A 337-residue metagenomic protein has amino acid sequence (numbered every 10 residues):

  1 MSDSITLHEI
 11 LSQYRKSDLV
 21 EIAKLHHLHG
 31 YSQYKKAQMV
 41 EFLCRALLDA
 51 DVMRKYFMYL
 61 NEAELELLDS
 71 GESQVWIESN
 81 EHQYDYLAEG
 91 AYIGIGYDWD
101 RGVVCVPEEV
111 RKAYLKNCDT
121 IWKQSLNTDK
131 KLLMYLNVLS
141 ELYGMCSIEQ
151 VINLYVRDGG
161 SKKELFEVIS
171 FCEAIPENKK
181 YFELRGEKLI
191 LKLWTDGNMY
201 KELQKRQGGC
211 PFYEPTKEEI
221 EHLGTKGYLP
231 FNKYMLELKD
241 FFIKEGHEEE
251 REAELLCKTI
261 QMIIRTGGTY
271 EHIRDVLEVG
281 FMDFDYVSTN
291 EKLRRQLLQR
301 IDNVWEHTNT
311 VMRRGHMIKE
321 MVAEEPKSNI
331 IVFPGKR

Functional and structural regions predicted by a protein language model:
M1-V106, Y114: Basic helix-extension-helix modules of the SAP/HeH family
D3-H8, L47-M53, I121-S147: Positively charged, polyanion-binding regions of nucleic-acid-associated proteins
Y14, E62-A63, S73-S79, E141-E149 (+2 more regions): Short capping segments at the starts of secondary-structure elements
A23-K24, Q150-G159: DNA-recognition alpha helix
D51, F57-Y59, A63, G96-K123 (+2 more regions): Charged low-complexity interaction tracts in eukaryotic proteins
Q83-G94, D158-K188, T269-T308: Charge-enriched amphipathic alpha-helical scaffolds
I169, K180-F281, D285, K292-R295: Long, charge-rich, low-complexity intrinsically disordered regions
I330-G335: Short hydrophobic short-linear motifs embedded in intrinsically disordered terminal tails or helical linkers
